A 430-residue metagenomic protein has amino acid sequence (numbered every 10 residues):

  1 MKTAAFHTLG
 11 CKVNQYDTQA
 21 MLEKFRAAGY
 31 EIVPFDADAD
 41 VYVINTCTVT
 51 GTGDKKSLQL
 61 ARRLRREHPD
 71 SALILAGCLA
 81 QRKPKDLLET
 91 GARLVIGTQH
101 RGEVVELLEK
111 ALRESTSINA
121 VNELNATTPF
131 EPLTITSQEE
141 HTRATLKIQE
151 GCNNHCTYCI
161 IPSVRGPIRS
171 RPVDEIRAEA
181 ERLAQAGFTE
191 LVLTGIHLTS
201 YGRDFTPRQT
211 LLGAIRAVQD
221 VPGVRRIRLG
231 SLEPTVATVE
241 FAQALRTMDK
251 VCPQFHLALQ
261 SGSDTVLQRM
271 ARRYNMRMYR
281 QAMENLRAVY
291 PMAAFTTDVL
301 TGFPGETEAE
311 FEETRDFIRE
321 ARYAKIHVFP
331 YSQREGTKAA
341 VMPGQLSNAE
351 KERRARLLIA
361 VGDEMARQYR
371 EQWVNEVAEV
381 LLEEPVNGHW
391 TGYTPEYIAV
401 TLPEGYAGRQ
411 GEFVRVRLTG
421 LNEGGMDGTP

Functional and structural regions predicted by a protein language model:
M1-Y201, R216, E240, F255 (+5 more regions): Proteins enriched for Cys/Gly/acidic motifs involved in redox and nucleic-acid/cofactor modification
T48-V49, R165-G166, F205-R208, Q268-Y274 (+1 more regions): Short glycine-enriched, charge-decorated loop/helix-capping segments at active-site entrances that position
I74, R82-K83, Q185-E308, R319: Conserved SAM/AdoMet-binding glycine-rich loop
T136-S137, Q243-T247, L259, R370-Q372 (+2 more regions): Replace "in large, NTP-powered and nucleic-acid-processing enzymes" with "in large, NTP-powered factors and other
E139-T142, C152-N154, V251, S261 (+5 more regions): Short flexible coil/turn linkers enriched for glycine and charged/polar residues that connect secondary-structure
A309-R315: Short, acidic/polar
V341-P430: Terminal RNA-binding accessory module
